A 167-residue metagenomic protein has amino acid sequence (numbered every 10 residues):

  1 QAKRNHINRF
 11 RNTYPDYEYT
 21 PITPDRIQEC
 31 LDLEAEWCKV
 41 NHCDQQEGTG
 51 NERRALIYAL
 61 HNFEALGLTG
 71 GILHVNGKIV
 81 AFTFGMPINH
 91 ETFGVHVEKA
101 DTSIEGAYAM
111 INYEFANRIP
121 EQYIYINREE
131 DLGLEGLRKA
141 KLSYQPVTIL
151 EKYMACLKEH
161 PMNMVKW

Functional and structural regions predicted by a protein language model:
Q1, G50-R54, G106: Conserved phosphate-coordination/catalytic loops
Q1-Q46: Acyltransferase donor/substrate-recognition loop-hinge adjacent to the catalytic core
Q1-R4, L157-W167: C-terminal "cap" of GNAT-fold acetyltransferases
H6, L33, A55-A59, I111-F115 (+1 more regions): Short, hydrophobic/aromatic alpha-helical segments in well-folded domains
Q28-L33, G136-K139, H160-V165: Short, solvent-exposed polar/charged micro-motifs at secondary-structure junctions
E29-K78: Short, conserved active-site entrance elements at the starts or edges of catalytic domains
G70-L157: Aromatic (often tryptophan-rich) hydrophobic motifs at membrane interfaces
